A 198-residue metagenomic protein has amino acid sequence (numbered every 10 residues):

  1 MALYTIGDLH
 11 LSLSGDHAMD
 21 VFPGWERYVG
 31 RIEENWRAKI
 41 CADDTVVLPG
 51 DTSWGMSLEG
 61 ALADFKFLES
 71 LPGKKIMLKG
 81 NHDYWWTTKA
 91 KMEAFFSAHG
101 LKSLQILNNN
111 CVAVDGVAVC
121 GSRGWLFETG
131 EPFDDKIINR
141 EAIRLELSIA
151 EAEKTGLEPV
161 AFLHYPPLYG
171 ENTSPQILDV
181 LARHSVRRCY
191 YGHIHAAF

Functional and structural regions predicted by a protein language model:
A2, G15-V114, T173-V186, Y191: Core catalytic region of metal-dependent phosphoesterases/phosphodiesterases, especially metallo-beta-lactamase-like
A2-D8: Short, hydrophobic/glycine-enriched beta-strand segments
L9-D16, T87-R183: Conserved catalytic scaffold of divalent metal-dependent phosphoesterases
H10, T52-S53, N81-D83, G124-W125 (+2 more regions): Catalytic metal-binding/acid-base residues of hydrolase active sites
V160-F162, C189-G192: Conserved active-site loop/cleft motifs that coordinate metal ions or position small ligands
